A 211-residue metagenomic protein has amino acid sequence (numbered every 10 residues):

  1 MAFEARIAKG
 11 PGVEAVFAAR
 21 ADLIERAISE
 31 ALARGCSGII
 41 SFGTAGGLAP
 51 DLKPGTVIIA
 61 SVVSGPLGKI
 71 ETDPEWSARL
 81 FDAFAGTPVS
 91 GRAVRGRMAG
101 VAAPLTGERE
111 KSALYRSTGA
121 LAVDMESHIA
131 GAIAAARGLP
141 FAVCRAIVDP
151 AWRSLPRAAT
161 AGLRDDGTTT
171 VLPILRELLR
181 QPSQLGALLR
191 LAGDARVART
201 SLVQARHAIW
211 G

Functional and structural regions predicted by a protein language model:
M1-G211: Glycine-rich phosphate- or other oxyanion-binding loops that anchor nucleotides, phosphorylated ligands
